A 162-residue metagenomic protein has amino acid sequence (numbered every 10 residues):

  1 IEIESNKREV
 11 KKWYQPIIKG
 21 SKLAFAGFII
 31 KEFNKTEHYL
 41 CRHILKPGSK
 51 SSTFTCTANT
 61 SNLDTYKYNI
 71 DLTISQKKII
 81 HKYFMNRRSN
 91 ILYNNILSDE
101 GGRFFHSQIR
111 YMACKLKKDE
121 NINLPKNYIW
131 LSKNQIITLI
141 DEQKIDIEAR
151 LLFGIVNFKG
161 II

Functional and structural regions predicted by a protein language model:
I1, Y39-C41, A113-K115: Generic structural hydrophobic/aromatic packing signal, biased to beta-strands
I1-L23, G27, Q76-L97: Extended, Lys/Arg-enriched charged tracts that mediate electrostatic binding to polyanionic substrates
N6-S49, C56: Core of folded catalytic or high-affinity ligand/protein-binding domains in predominantly eukaryotic proteins
Y14, Y39, Y66-Y68, Y83 (+3 more regions): Sequence-level detector for tyrosine residue identity
R42, S51-T55, Y68, R150-G154 (+1 more regions): General "foldedness" signal
P47-I91: Compact, glycine/acidic-enriched structural inserts
N90-I162: Elongated scaffolding segments in large macromolecular assemblies, built predominantly from amphipathic alpha-helices
